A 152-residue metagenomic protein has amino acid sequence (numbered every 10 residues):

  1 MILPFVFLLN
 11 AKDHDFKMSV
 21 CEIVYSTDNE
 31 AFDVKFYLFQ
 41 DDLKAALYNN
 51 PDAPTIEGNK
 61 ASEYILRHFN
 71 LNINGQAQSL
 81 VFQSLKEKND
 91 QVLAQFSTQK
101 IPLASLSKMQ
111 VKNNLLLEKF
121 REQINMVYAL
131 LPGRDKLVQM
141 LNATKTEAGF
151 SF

Functional and structural regions predicted by a protein language model:
M1-H14: Bacterial Sec-dependent N-terminal signal peptides
K12-F152: N-terminal soluble domains immediately following signal/targeting peptides that reside in extracytoplasmic
